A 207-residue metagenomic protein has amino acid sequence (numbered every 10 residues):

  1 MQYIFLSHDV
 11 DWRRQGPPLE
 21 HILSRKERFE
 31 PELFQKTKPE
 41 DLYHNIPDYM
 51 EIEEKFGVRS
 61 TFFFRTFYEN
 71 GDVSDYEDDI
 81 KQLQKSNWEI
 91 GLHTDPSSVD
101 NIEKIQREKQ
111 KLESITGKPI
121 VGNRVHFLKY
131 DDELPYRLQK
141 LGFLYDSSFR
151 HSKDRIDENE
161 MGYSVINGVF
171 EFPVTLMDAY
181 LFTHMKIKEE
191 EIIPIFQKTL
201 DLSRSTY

Functional and structural regions predicted by a protein language model:
M1-Q82, S86: Active-site beta->alpha N-cap acidic-glycine motif
F5-L6, G16, E113-Y207: Active-site-adjacent pocket scaffolds in enzyme catalytic domains
R25-P31, K104, L144, N159: Short, surface-exposed, charged/polar-biased interaction segments
P39, S98, I102, E189: Flexible, glycine- and charge-enriched loops at secondary-structure boundaries
P47-M50, E54-Y136, F149, R155 (+2 more regions): Metal-dependent polysaccharide deacetylase catalytic core of the NodB/CE4 family, i.e., the active-site-bearing domain
